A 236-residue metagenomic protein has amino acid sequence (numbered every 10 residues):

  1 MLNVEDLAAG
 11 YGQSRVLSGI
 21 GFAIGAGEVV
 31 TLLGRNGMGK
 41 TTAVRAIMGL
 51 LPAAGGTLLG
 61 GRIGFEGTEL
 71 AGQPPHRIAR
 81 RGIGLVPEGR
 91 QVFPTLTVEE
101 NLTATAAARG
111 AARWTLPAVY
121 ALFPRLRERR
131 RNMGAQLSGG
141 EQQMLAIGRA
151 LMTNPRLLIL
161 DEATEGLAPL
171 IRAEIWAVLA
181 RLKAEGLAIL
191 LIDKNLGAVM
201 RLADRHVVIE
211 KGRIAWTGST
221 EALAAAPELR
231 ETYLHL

Functional and structural regions predicted by a protein language model:
G12, L51-A54, Q73, V98-W114 (+3 more regions): ABC-type ATPase nucleotide-binding domains, specifically the catalytic core motifs of the NBD
L33-R35: The feature captures the beta-strand-to-loop junction immediately N-terminal to the Walker
M48: Helix-to-loop junction immediately C-terminal to a conserved catalytic motif
L58-T68, W114-T115: Conserved ABC transporter NBD signature motif
A150-L151: ABC ATPase C-loop
L158-E162: Catalytic Walker B motif of ABC-type/P-loop ATPase nucleotide-binding domains
